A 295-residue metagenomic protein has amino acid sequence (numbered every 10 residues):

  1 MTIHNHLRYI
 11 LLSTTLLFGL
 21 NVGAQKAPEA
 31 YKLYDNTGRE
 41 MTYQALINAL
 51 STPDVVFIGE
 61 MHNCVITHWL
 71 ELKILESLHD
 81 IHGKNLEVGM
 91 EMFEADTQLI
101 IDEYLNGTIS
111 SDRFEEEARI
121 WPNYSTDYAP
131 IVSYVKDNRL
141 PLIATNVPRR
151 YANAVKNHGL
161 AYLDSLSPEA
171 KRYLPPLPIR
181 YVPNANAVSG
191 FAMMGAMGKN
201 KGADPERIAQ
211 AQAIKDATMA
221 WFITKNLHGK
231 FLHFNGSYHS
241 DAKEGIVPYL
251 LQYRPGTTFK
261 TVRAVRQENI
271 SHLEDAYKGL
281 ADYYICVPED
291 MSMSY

Functional and structural regions predicted by a protein language model:
M1-N5: N-terminal secretory signal peptides that target proteins for export/translocation
Y9-G19: Bacterial N-terminal signal peptides
T15, G23-P53: N- or domain-start disorder-to-order transition segments that initiate the globular core
N48-L86: N-terminal, post-signal-peptide region of Sec/Tat-exported proteins
I58-V65, E117-P122, E206-Q210, L232-N235: Second-shell loop/turn segments in exported
L86-F93, K260-V265: Short internal beta-strands
L99-N226: A substrate-binding/cap region within the structured catalytic cores of diverse enzymes
T218-T224, G229, H239-Y295: C-terminal regions of proteins
